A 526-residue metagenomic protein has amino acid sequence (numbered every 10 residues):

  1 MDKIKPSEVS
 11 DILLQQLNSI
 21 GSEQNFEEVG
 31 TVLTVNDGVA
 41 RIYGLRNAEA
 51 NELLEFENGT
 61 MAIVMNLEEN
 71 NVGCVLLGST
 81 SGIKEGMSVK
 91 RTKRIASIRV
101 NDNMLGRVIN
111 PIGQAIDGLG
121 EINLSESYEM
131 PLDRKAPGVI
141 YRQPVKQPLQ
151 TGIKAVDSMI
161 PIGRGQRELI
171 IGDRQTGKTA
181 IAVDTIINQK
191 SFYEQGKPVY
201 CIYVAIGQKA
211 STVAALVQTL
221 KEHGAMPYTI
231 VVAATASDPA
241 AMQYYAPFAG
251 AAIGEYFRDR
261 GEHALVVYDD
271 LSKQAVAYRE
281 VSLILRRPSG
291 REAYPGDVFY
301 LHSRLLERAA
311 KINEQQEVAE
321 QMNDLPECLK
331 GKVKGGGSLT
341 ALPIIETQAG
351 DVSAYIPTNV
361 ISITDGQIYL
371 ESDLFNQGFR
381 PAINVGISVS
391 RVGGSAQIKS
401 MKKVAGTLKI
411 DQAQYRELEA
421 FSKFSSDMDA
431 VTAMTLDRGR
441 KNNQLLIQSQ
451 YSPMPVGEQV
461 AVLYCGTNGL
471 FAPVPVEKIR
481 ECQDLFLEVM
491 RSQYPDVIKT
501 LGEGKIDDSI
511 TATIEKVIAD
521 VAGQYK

Functional and structural regions predicted by a protein language model:
D2-Q16, S22-N25, T31-L149: Acidic-enriched and Gly/Ser
I12-I20, T92, T151-V156, G250 (+2 more regions): Phosphate-interacting basic helix/loop segments used at nucleotide- and nucleic-acid interfaces
M87-V89, A96, V100-N103, I116-Q166 (+4 more regions): P-loop NTPase nucleotide-binding/switch module
R164-A215, D270: Walker A/P-loop NTP-binding active-site region of P-loop NTPases, recognizing the glycine-rich GxxxxGKT/S
P198-Y200, P227-I230, G261-L265, G336-A341: Loop/turn-to-beta-strand initiation segments
V199, K209-I253, L283-P295, H302-E307 (+1 more regions): Nucleotide-state-sensitive switch-loop elements of NTP-binding domains
M242-Y278, K330-G331: Phosphate-binding/switch loop-helix module in NTP-utilizing enzymes
Y256, K273, E280-K526: Conserved catalytic/coupling modules of large nucleotide/cofactor-utilizing molecular machines
